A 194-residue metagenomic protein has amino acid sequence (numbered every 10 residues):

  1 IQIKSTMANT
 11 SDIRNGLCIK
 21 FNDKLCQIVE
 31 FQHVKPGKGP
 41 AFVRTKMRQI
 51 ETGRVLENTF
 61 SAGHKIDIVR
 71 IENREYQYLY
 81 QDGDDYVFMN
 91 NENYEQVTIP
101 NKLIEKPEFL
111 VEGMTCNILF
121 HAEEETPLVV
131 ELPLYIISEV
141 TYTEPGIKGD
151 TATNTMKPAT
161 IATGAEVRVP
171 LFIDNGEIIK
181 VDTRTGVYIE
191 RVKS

Functional and structural regions predicted by a protein language model:
T6-A162, E166-S194: Acidic-enriched and Gly/Ser
